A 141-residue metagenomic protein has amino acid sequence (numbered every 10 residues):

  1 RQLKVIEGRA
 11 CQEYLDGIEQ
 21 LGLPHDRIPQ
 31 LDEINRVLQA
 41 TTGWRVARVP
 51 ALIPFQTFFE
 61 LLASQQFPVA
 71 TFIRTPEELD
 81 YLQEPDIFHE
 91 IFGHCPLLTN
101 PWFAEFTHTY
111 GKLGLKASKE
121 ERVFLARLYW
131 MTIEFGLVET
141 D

Functional and structural regions predicted by a protein language model:
R1-H94: The feature captures two recurrent sequence modes
F72, P76-D141: A contiguous, surface-oriented mixed alpha/beta subdomain in the mid-to-C-terminal portion of proteins that forms
